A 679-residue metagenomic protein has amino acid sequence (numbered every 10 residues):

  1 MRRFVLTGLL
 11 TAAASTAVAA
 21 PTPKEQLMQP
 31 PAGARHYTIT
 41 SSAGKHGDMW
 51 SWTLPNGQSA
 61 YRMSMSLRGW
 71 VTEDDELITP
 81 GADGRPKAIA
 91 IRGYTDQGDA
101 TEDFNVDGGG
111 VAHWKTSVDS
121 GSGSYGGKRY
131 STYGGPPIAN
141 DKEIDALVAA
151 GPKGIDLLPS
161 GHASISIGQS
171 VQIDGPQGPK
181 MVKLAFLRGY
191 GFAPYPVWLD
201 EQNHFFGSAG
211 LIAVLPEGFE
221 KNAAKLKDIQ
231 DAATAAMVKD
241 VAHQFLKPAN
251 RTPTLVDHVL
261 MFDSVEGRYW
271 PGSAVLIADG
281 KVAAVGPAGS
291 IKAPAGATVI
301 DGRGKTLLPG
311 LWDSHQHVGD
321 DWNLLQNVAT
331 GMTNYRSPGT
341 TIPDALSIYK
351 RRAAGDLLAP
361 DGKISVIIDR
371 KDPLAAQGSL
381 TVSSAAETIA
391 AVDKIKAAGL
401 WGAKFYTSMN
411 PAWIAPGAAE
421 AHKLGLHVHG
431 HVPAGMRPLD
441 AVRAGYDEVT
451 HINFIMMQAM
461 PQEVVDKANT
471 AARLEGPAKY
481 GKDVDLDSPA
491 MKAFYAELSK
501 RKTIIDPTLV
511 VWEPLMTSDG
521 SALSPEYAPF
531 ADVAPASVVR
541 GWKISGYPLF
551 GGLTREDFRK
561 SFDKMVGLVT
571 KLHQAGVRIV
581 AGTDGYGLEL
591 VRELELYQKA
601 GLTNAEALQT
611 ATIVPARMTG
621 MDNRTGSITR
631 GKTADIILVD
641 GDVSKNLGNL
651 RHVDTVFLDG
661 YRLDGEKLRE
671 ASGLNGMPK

Functional and structural regions predicted by a protein language model:
E25, Q29-A32, G44, D99-K183 (+1 more regions): Solvent-exposed helix/loop surface patches that form functional interfaces
V71-N140, G191-Q202, F206-I212, P216-G218: Contiguous hydrophobic, core-forming segments of folded domains
E217-H258, K292, I395, T570 (+2 more regions): Extracellular/periplasmic ectodomains of large secreted or surface enzymes and adhesion receptors
Q244-L246, P253, M261-A274, P287-A288 (+2 more regions): Acidic, glycine-enriched loop/beta-strand segments at the rims of small-molecule binding/catalytic pockets
R251-V256, K292-L325: Replace "His-x-His-based motif
E266-L308: Histidine-rich, glycine-flanked metal-binding segment
L324-L346, D361-I367, K396-M409, A418 (+4 more regions): Divalent metal-dependent hydrolysis catalytic cores, especially in the metallo-beta-lactamase
A391-M409, I455-A600, G673-K679: Active-site neighborhoods of metal-dependent hydrolases
